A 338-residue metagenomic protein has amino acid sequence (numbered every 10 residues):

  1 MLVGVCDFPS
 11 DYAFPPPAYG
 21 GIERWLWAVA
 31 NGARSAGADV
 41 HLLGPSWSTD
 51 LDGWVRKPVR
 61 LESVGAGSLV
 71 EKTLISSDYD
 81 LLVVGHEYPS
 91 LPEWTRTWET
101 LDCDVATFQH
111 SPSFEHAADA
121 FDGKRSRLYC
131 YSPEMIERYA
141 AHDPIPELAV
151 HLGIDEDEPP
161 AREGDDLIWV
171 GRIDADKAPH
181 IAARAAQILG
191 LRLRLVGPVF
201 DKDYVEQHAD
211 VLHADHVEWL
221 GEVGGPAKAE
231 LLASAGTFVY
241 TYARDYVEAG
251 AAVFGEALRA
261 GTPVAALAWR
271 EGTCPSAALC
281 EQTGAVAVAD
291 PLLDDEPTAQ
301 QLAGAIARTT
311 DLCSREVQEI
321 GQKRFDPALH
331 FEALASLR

Functional and structural regions predicted by a protein language model:
P15, Y242-G255, L267-P275: Nucleotide-sugar-dependent
L61, L293-R338: A charged, aromatic-enriched C-terminal amphipathic alpha-helix characteristic of glycosyltransferases across folds
V84-P89, Q109: Short His-centered aromatic/hydrophobic patch
D104-E115, K124-E158: Donor nucleotide-sugar binding/catalytic pocket of nucleotide-sugar-dependent glycosyltransferases
Y129, I145-V196: Conserved donor-binding/catalytic core segment of Leloir-type glycosyltransferases
G197, E206-V223: Nucleotide-activated donor-binding/catalytic signature segment of Leloir-type glycosyltransferases, i.e., the conserved
A233-A249, T262: Acidic donor-binding loop of glycosyltransferase active sites
T273-A305: Change "using UDP/GDP/dTDP sugars" to "using nucleotide sugars
